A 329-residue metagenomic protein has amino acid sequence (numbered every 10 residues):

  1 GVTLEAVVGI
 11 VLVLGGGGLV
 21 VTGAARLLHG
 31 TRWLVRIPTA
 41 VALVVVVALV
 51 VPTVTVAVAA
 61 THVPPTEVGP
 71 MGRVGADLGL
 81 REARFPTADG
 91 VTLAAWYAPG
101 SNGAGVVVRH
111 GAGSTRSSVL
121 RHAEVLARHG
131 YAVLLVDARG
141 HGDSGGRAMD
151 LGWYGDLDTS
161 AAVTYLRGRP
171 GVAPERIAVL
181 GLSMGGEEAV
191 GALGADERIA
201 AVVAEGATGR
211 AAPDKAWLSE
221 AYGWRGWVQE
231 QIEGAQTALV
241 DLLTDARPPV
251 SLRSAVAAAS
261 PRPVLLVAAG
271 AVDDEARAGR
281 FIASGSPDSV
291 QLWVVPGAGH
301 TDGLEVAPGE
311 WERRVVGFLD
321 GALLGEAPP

Functional and structural regions predicted by a protein language model:
G1-A25: Membrane-embedded alpha-helical segments of integral membrane proteins
V8, L34-P86: An N-terminal hydrophobic leader/cap segment in hydrolases
T61, G191-D245, A255-A258, R262-P263 (+2 more regions): Hydrolase active-site cap/lid region
F85, A94-W96, S114, L239-E326: Serine-hydrolase catalytic core
G103-G111: Short beta-strand element of the alpha/beta-hydrolase
S118, M149-P170: Alpha/beta-hydrolase active-site loop
V125-G145: Conserved alpha/beta-hydrolase
P170-S183: Alpha/beta-hydrolase fold nucleophile elbow
